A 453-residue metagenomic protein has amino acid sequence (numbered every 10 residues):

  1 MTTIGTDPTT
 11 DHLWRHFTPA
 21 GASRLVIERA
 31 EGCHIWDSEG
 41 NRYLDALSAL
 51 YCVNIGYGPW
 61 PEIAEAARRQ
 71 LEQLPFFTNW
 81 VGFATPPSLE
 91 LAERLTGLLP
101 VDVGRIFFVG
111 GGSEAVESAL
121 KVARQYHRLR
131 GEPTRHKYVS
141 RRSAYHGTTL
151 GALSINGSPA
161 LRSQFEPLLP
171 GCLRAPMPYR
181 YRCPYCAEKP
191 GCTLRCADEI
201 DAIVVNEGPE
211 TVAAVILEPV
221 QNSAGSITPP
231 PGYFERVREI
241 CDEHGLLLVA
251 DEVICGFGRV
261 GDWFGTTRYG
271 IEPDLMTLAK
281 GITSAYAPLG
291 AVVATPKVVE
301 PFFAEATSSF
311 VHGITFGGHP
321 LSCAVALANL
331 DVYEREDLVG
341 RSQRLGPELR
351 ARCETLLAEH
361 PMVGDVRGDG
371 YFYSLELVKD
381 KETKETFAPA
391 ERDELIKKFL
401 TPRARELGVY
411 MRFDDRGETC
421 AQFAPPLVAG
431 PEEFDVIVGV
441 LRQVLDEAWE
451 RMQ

Functional and structural regions predicted by a protein language model:
T2-Q453: Conserved N-terminal phosphate-binding loop of PLP-dependent enzymes in the Aspartate aminotransferase
